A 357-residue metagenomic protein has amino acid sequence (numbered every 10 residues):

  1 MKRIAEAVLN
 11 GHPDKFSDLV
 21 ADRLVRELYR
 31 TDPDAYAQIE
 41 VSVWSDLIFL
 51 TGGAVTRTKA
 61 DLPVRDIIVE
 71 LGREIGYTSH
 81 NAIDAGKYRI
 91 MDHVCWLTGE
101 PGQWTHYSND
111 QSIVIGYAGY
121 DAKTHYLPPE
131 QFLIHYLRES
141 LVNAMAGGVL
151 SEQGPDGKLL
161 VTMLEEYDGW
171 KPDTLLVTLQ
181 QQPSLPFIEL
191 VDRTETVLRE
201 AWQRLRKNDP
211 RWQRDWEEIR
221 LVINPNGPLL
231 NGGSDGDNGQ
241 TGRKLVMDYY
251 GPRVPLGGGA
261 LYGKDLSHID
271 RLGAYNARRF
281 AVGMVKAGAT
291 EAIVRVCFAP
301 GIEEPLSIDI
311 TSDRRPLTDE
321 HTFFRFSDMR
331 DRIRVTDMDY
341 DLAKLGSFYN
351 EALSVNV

Functional and structural regions predicted by a protein language model:
M1-Q38, V43-W44, R138, A144: N-terminal, positively charged regions that mediate nucleic acid binding
I4, A37, S45-L47, V69 (+2 more regions): Glycine-rich, mobile lid/loop segments that gate access to catalytic sites or pores
V8, H12-S17, Y107-A122, L230-V254 (+2 more regions): Conserved phosphate/anionic-ligand binding catalytic regions in large, soluble enzymes, centered on
A21, T56, I113, R199-W202 (+1 more regions): Conserved mixed alpha/beta catalytic, RNA-binding, or beta-rich assembly cores of soluble enzyme, regulatory
A37-R57, I302: Short, charge-patterned binding micro-sites
A54, V94-L97, R253, V296-I302: Acidic, glycine-rich active-site loops and adjacent beta-strand->loop/helix elements that engage anionic groups
R57-D66, P183-R193, R315-H321: Short, conserved charged micro-motifs
V285, A289-V357: Internal helix-turn-beta structural module
